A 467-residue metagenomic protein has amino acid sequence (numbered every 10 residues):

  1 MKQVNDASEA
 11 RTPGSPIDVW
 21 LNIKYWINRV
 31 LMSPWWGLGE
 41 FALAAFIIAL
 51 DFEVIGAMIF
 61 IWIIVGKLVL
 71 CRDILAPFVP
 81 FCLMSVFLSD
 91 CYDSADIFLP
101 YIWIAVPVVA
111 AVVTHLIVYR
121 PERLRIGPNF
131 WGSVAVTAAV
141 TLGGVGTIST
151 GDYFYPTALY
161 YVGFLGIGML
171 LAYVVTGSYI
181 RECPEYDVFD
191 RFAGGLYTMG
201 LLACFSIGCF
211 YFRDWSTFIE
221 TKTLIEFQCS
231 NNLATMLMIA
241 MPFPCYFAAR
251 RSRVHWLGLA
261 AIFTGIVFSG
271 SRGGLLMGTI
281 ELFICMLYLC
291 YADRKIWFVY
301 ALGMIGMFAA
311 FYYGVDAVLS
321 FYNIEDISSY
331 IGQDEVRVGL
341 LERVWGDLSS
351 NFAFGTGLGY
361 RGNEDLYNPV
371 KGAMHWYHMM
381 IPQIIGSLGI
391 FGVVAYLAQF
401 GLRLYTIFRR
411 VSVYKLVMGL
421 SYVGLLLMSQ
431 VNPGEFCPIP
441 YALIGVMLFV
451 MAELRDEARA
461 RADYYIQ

Functional and structural regions predicted by a protein language model:
M1-L38, R250-R251, R410-V413, V446-Q467: A juxtamembrane structural motif centered on a specific transmembrane helix
Q3, T12, P16-I117, G146 (+1 more regions): N-terminal signal-anchor transmembrane segment
L43-A45, P242, V417-Q430, G434-Q467: Transmembrane alpha-helices of multi-pass inner-membrane enzymes
L99-A110, P128-G144, D152-S178: Aromatic-anchored transmembrane helix interface
I167-V174, D187-S216, Q228-L289: Alpha-helical transmembrane segments of multi-pass inner-membrane proteins
D190, R253-V254, R294-I296, L388-L426: Hydrophobic transmembrane alpha-helices and their immediate junctions
F205-G208, F268-S269, L289-S328, W345-S350: A membrane-periplasm/extracellular boundary helix in multi-pass inner-membrane enzymes that assemble envelope glycans
L224, D326-L388: Long extracytoplasmic/lumenal interhelical loops at the membrane interface of multi-pass membrane proteins
